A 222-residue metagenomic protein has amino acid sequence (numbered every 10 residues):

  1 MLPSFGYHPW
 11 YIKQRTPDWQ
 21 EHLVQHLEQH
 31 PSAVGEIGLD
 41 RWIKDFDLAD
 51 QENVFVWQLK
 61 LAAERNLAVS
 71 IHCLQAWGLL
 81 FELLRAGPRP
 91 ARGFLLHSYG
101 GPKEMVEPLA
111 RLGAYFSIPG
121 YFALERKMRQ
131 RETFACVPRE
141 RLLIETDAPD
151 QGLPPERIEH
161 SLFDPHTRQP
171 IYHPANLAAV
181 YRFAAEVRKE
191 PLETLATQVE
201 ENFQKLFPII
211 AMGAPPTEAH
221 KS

Functional and structural regions predicted by a protein language model:
M1-A68, R111-Y115, G120-E125: Active-site gating/metal-coordination segments in enzymes
P3, V34-E36, A62, H97 (+4 more regions): Conserved, mostly hydrophobic/aromatic
Q14, K44, L48, L80 (+2 more regions): Short, function-defining helix-loop hinge/capping sites that tune catalysis or transport
T16, L23, C73-P88, L95-S98 (+2 more regions): Distinct, well-ordered alpha-helical segments
A33, V69, F94, L142-I144: Residue-level marker for buried hydrophobic side chains located in beta-strands that build the well-ordered beta-sheet
R41-W42, K103-E104, P108-S222: H/E-rich (His + Asp/Glu) clusters that bind or coordinate divalent metals
Q58, H72-L74, T146, R188: Short, cationic motifs built from Arg/Lys/His that form the positively charged side of catalytic pockets
N66-V69, R92-F94, Y115, L192: Short active-site oxyanion
